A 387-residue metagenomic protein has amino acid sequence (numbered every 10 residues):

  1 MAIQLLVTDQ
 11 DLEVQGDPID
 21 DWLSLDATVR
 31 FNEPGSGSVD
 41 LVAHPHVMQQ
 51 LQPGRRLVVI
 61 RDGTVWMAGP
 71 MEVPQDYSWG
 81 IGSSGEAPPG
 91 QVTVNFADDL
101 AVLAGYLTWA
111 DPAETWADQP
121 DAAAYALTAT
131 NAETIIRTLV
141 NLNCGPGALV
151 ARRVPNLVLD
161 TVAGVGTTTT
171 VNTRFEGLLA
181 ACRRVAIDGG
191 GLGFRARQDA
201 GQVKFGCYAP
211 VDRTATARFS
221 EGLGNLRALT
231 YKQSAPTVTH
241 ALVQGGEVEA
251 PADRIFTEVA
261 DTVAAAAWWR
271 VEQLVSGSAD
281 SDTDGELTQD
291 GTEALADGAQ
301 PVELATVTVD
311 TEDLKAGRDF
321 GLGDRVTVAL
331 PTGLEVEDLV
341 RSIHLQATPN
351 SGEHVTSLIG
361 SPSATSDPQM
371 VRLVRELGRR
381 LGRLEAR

Functional and structural regions predicted by a protein language model:
M1-A129: Beta-strand-rich assembly/attachment modules of structural machines
T8-P34, Q273-V302: Short beta-strand/loop turn elements enriched in aromatics
A27-H46, P88-A101, V185, V243 (+3 more regions): Oligomerization/assembly interface segments of phage tail-like spikes and tubes
M48-D62, A104-T115, A217-N225, F320-T327 (+1 more regions): Extended Gly/Ser/Thr-rich low-complexity repeat segments, especially those forming or decorating extracellular
A87-P88, A97-Q233: Charged- and aromatic-enriched interaction segments used to assemble and dock large macromolecular complexes
V94, G246-D282, T311-R387: Acidic, low-complexity/disordered segments
A104-Y106, H240, P251-R254: Short helix/loop capping segments that flank catalytic or ligand/cofactor-binding pockets
